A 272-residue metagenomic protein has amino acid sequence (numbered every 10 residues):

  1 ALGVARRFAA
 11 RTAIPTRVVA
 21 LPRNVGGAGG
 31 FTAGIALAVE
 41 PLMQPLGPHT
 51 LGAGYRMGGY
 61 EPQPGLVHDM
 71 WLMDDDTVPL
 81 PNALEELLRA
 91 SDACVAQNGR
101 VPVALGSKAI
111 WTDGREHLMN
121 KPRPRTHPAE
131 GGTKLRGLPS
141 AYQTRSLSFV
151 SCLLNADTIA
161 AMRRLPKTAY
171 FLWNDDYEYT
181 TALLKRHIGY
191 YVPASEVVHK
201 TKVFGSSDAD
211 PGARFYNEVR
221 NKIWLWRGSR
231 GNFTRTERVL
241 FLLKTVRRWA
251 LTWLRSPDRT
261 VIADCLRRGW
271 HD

Functional and structural regions predicted by a protein language model:
A1-V19, P41-Q44: Acidic donor-binding segment of Leloir-type glycosyltransferases
L21-P62: Glycine-rich, basic loop-to-helix element that forms the pyrophosphate-binding segment of sugar-nucleotide handling
M70: Short aromatic/hydrophobic "clamp" motif used to bind/position activated sugar donors
L80-N120: Conserved donor NDP-sugar-binding/catalytic core segment of glycosyltransferases
R123-R145: Short, flexible, basic/aromatic active-site loop/helix in glycosyltransferases
L147, S151-R163, A169-S195: A short, conserved alpha-helix in the catalytic core of glycosyltransferases
V192-A209: Active-site donor/metal-binding and catalytic loop motifs of nucleotide-sugar-dependent glycosylation enzymes
A213-N217, N232-D272: Non-catalytic, C-terminal membrane-associated alpha-helical segments of glycosyltransferases
